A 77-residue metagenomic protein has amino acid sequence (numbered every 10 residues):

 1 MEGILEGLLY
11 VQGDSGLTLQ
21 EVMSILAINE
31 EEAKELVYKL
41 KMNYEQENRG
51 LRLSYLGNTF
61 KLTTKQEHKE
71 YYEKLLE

Functional and structural regions predicted by a protein language model:
M1-E6: Short, leucine-enriched amphipathic alpha-helices that occur as contiguous helical runs
G7-V11, N43: Short amphipathic alpha-helical elements of helix-turn-helix/winged-helix folds
L8, I25, K39, L56-T59: Short acidic/histidine-centered micro-motifs embedded in hydrophobic/aromatic stretches that mark compact functional
V11-T18: Short capping segments at the starts of secondary-structure elements
T18-I25: A short acidic, leucine-rich amphipathic alpha-helix
L26, E30, K65: Conserved phosphate/pyrophosphate-binding and hydrolysis machinery centered on Walker-type P-loop NTPases, extending
N29-K39: Short amphipathic alpha-helical interaction segments
N43-E77: Short basic alpha-helical hairpin corresponding to helix-turn-helix/winged-helix-like nucleic-acid-binding
